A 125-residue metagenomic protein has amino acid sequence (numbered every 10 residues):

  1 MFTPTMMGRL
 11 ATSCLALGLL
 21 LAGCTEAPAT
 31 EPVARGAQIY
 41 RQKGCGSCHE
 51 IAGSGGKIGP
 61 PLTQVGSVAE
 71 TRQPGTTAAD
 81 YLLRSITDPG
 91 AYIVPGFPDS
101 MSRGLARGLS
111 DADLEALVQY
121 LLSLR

Functional and structural regions predicted by a protein language model:
M1-G8: N-terminal secretory signal peptides that target proteins for export/translocation
R9-A22: Bacterial N-terminal signal peptides
C24-A27: Bacterial signal peptide processing site
V33, A37, S47-S85, S102-R107: Gly/Gly-Pro-rich "capping" loops immediately C-terminal to redox-active cysteine motifs in periplasmic/lumenal
R41-G44, A52, D113: Short pre-active-site segment immediately N-terminal to redox-active cysteine/selenocysteine motifs in thiol-based
C45, G90-V94: Generic structural signal for secondary-structure transition and capping sites
H49, T87, L121-R125: Protein kinase-like catalytic domain
D80, M101-R125: C-terminal capping alpha-helices of c-type cytochrome domains
